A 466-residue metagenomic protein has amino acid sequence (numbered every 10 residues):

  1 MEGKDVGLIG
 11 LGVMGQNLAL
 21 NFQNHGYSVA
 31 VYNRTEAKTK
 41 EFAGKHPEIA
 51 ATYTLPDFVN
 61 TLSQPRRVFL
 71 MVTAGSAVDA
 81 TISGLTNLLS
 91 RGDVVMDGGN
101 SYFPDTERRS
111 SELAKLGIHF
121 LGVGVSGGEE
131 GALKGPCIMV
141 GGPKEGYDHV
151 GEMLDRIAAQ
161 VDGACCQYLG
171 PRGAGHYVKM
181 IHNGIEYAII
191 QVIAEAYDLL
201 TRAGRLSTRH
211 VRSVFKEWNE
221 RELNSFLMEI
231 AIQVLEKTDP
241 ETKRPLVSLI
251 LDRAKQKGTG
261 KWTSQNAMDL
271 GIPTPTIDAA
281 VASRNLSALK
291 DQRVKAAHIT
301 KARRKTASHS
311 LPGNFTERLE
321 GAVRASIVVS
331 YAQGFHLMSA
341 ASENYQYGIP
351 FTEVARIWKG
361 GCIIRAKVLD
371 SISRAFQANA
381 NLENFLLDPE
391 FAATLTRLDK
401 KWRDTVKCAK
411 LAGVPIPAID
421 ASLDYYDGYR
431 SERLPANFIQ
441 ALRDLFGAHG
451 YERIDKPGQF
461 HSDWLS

Functional and structural regions predicted by a protein language model:
M1-R67, G92, E129-A132, R453: NAD(P)+-binding Rossmann beta1-loop-alpha1 motif at the extreme N-terminus of oxidoreductases
H25, K45, L116, L270 (+1 more regions): Conserved dinucleotide-binding and phosphotransfer motif residues
V29, A51, F120-L121, T274 (+1 more regions): Hydrophobic beta-strand scaffold residues
R67-G84, G99: Glycine/threonine-rich flexible loop motifs
D79-S83, M96, Y102-S213, E220-P245 (+2 more regions): Rossmann-fold dinucleotide-binding core
G173-H176, T201, L206, S213 (+2 more regions): Interdomain hinge/lid region at the active-site interface of Rossmann-like NAD(P)-dependent oxidoreductases
E343-A375: Small-residue-rich helix-loop
T396, D404-S466: C-terminal amphipathic alpha-helical interaction region
